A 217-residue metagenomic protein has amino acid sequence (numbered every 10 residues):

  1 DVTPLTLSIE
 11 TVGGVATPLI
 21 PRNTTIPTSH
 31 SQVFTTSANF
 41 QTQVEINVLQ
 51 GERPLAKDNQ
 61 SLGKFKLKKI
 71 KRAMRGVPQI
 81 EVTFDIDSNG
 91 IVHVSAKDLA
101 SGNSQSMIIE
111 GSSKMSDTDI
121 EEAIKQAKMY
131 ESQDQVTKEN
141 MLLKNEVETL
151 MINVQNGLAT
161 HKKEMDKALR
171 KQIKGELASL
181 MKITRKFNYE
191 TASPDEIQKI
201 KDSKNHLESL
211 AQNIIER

Functional and structural regions predicted by a protein language model:
V2-R217: PAZ/PAZ-like end-binding module
